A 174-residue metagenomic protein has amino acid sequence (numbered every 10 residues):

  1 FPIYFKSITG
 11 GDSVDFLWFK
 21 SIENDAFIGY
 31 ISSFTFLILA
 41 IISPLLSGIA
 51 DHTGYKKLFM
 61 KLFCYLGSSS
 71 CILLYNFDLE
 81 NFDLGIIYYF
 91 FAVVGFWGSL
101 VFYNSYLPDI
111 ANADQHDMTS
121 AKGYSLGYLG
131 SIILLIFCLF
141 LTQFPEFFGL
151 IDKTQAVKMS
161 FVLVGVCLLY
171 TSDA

Functional and structural regions predicted by a protein language model:
Y30-G48: Central cavity-lining transmembrane alpha-helices of secondary-active solute carriers, predominantly the Major
P44-C64: Conserved MFS/SLC helix-loop-helix module at the cytosolic interface between two early adjacent transmembrane helices
Y65-L79: C-terminal ends and interior cores of transmembrane alpha-helices in multi-pass membrane transporters/permeases
D83-G98: Hydrophobic core of transmembrane alpha-helices in multi-pass small-molecule transporters, especially MFS/SLC-type
W97-Y124: Cytoplasmic helix-loop-helix junction between adjacent transmembrane helices in 12-TM secondary transporters
A121-L139: Glycine-rich segments within core transmembrane alpha-helices of 12-TM secondary carriers
L134-T154: Transmembrane alpha-helix termini and helix-breaking/packing motifs in multi-pass membrane transporters
Y170-A174: Conserved small/polar residues in nucleotide/adenosyl-binding loops
